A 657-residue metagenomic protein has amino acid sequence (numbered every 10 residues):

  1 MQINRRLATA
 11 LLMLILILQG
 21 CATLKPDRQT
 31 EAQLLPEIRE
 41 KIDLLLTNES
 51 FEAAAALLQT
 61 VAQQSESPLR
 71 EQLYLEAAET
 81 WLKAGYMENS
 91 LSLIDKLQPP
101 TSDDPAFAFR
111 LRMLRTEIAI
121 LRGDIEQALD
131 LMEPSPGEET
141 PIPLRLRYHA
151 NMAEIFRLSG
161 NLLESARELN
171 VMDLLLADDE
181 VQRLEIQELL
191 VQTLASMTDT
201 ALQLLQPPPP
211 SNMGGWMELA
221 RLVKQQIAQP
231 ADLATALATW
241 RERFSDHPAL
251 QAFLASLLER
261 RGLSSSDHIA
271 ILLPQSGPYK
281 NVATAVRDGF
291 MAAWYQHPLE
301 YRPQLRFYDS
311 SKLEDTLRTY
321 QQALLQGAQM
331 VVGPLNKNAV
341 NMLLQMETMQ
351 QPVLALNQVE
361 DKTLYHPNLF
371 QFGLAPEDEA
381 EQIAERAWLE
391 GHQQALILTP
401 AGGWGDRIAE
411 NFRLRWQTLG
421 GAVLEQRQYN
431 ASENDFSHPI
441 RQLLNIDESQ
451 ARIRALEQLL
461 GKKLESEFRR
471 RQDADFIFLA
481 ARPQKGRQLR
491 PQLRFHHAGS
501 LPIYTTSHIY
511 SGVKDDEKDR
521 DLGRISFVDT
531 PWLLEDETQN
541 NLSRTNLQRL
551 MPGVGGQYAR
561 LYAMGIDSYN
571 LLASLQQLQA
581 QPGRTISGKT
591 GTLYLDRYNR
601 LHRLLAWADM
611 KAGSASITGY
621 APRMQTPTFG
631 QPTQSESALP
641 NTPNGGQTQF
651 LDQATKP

Functional and structural regions predicted by a protein language model:
L18-E37: Bacterial Sec signal peptide processing site at the extreme N-terminus
A106, N281-V286, Q296, E300-K362: Beta-alpha junction/loop-to-helix N-cap segments that form part of ligand/metal-binding clefts
R147, S159, L163-S265, L324: Extended repeat-based interaction scaffolds and adjacent low-complexity, acidic/S/T/P-biased segments that form broad
M330-Q428: Extracytoplasmic ligand/sensor domains, especially the bilobed periplasmic-binding protein
S449-A451, Q472-A474, R490-I566: Extracellular/periplasmic periplasmic-binding protein-like sensory domains
D516-E517, K589-P657: Solvent-exposed, acidic/polar segments of extracytosolic/periplasmic ligand-binding ectodomains
N546-I617: Segments of small-molecule ligand-sensing domains
